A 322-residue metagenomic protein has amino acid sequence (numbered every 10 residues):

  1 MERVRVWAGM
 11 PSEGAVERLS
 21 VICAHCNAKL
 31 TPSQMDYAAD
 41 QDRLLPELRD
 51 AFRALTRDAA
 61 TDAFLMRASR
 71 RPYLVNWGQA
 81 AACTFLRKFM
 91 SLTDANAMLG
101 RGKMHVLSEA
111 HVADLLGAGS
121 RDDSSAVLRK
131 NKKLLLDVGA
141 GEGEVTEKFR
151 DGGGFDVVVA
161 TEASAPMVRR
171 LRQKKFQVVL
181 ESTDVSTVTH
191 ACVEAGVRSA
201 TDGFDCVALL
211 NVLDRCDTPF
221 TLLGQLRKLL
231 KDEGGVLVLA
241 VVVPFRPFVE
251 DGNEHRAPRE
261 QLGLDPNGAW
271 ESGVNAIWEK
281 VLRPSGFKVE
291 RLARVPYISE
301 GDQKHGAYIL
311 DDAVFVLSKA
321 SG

Functional and structural regions predicted by a protein language model:
M1-N131, E142-E147, D151-G152, V241 (+1 more regions): N-terminal accessory regions of S-adenosyl-L-methionine
V138: Conserved beta-strand/loop positions that form the S-adenosyl-L-methionine
G141-S186: Class I SAM-dependent methyltransferase SAM/SAH-binding core
D184-R198: Short loop/turn elements that flank and shape the SAM/SAH-binding pocket of Class I
A208: A conserved beta-strand element that flanks and buttresses the S-adenosyl-L-methionine
N211-R215: A short His-aromatic
T221-E233: A short glycine-rich, Lys/Arg-flanked "PGG" loop and its adjoining helix->strand segment in the class I
G234-V243: Conserved beta-strand signature within the Rossmann-like core of class I S-adenosyl-L-methionine
